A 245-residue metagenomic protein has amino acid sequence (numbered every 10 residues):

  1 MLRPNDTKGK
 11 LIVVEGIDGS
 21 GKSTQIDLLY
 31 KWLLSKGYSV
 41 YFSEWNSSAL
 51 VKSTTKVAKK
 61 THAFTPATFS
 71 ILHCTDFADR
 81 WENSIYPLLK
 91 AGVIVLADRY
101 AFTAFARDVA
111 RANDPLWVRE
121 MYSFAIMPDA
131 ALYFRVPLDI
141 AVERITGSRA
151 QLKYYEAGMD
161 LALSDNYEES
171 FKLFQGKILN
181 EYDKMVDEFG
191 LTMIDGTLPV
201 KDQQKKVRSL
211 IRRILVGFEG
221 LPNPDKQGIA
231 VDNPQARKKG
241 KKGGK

Functional and structural regions predicted by a protein language model:
M1-N5, Y30, T146-K245: NTP-dependent small-molecule kinase module
V14: Hydrophobic anchor at the beta1->P-loop junction of P-loop NTPases
I17: P-loop (Walker A) phosphate-binding loop of NTP-binding proteins
K22: Conserved lysine of the Walker
Q25: Hydrophobic positions on the alpha1 helix immediately C-terminal to the Walker A/P-loop
W32, K36-I126: ATP-dependent small-molecule kinase phosphotransfer cores that center on conserved nucleotide phosphate-binding segments
S47-A49, A101-F102, V136-V142, P199-V200: Conserved nucleotide-binding/hydrolysis micro-motifs of P-loop NTPases
A104-K177: A glycine- and Lys/Arg-enriched "phosphate-lid" helix/loop adjacent to the NTP-binding pocket of small-molecule kinases
